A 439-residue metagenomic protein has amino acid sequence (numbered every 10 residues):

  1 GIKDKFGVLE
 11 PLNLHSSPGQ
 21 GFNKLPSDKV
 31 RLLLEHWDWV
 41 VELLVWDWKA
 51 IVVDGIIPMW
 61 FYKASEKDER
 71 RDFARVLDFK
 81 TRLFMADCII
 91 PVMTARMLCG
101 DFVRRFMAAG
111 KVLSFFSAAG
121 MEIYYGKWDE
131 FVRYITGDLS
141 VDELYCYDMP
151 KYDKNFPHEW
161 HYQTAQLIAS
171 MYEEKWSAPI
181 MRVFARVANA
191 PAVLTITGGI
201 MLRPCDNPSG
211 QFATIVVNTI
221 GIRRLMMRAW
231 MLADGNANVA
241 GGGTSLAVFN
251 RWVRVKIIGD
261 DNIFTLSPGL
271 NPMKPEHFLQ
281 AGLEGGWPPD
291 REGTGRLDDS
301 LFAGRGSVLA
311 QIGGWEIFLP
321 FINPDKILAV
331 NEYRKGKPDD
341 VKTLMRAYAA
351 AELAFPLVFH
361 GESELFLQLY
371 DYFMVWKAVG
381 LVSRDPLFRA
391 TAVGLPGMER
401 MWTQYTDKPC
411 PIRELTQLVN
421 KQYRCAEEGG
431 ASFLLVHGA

Functional and structural regions predicted by a protein language model:
G1-A439: Viral RNA-dependent RNA polymerase
